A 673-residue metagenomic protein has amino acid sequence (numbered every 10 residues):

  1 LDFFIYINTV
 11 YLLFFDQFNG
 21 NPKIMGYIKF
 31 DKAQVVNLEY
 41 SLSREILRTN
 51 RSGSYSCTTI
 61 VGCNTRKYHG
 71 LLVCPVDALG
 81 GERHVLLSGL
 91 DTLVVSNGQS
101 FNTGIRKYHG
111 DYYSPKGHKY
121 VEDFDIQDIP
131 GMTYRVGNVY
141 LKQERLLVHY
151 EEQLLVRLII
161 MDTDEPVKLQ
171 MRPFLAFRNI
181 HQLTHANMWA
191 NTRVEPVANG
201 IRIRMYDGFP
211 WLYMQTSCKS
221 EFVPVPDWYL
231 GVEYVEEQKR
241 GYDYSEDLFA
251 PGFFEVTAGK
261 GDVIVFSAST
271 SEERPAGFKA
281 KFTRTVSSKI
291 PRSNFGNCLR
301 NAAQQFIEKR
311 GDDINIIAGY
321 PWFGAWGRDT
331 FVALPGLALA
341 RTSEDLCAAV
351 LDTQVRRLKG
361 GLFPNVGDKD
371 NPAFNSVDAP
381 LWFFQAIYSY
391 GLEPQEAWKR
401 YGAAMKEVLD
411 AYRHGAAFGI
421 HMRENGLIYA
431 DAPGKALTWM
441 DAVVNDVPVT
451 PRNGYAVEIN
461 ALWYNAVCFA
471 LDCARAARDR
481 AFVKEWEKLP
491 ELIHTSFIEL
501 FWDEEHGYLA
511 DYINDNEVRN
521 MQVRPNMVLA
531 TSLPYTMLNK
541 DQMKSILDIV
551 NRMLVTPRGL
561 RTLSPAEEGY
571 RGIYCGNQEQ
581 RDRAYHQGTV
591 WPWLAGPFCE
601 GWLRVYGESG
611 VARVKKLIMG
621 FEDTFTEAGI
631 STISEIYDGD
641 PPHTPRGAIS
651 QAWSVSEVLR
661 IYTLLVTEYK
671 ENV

Functional and structural regions predicted by a protein language model:
L1-N8, L12-L13, Q17-P291, F295 (+7 more regions): Terminal accessory carbohydrate-recognition/targeting modules of carbohydrate-active enzymes
N102-I129, V136-Y140, H414, Y429 (+5 more regions): Non-catalytic C-terminal accessory modules of carbohydrate-active enzymes
D162-T163, T184-A186, P196, R204-M205 (+12 more regions): Aromatic-rich carbohydrate-recognition surfaces in CAZymes
V223-V256, M440-A456, A566-R583: Glycine-rich phosphate/pyrophosphate-binding loop and adjacent beta-alpha nucleotide/cofactor-binding cores
G296-R310, G324, A340: Alpha-solenoid helical-repeat scaffolds
N297, N365, R413, I420-R423 (+3 more regions): Catalytic cores of carbohydrate-active enzymes
Q304-K309, D352-G360, D623-I630: Glycine-rich, acidic and aromatic/proline-enriched surface loops and short helix-turn segments that act as binding
F306-G324, F363-A386, Y390, H421-R452 (+3 more regions): Carbohydrate-binding/catalytic loop surfaces
